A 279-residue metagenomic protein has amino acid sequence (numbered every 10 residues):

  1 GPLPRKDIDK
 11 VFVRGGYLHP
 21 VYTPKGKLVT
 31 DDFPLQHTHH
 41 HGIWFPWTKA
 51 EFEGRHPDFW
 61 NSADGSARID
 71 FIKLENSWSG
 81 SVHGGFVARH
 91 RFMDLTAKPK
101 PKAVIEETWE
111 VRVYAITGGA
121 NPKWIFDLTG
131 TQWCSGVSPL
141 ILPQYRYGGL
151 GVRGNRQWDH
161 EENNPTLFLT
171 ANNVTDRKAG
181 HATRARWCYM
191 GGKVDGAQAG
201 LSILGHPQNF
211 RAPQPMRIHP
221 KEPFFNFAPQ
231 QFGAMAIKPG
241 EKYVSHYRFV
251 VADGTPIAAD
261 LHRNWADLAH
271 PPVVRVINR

Functional and structural regions predicted by a protein language model:
G1, F126-C134: Short, well-ordered beta-strand segments enriched in hydrophobic/aromatic residues
G1-T38, H262: Beta-strand-rich N-terminal accessory domains
Y22-G65, A179-M235: Surface-exposed beta-strand/loop segments enriched in Pro/Gly
T38-P122: Extended, loop-rich substrate-binding clefts of extracytoplasmic carbohydrate-active enzymes
H90-T96, V111-T117, Q132-G136, G154-W158 (+1 more regions): Beta-strand elements of well-folded, non-transmembrane domains
K100-K102, V113-I125, L140-P143, E161 (+1 more regions): Short, solvent-exposed beta-strand/turn "edge" segments of beta-rich domains on protein surfaces
P139-F210: Active-site/ligand-binding surface loops and adjacent short beta/alpha elements that line catalytic pockets across
L201-R279: Beta-strand-rich recognition/accessory modules
